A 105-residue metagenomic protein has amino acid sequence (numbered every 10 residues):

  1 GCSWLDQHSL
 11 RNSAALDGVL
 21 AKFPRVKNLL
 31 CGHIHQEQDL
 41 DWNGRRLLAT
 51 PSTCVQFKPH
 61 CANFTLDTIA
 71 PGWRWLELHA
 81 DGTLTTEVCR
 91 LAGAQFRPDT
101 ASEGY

Functional and structural regions predicted by a protein language model:
G1, K27-W42, V55: Active-site environment of divalent metal-dependent phosphoester hydrolases
G1-K27, Q56-K58: Active-site-proximal segments of metal-dependent phosphoesterases and phosphodiesterases across multiple
V19, Q38-Y105: Binuclear metal-dependent phosphoesterase catalytic core
